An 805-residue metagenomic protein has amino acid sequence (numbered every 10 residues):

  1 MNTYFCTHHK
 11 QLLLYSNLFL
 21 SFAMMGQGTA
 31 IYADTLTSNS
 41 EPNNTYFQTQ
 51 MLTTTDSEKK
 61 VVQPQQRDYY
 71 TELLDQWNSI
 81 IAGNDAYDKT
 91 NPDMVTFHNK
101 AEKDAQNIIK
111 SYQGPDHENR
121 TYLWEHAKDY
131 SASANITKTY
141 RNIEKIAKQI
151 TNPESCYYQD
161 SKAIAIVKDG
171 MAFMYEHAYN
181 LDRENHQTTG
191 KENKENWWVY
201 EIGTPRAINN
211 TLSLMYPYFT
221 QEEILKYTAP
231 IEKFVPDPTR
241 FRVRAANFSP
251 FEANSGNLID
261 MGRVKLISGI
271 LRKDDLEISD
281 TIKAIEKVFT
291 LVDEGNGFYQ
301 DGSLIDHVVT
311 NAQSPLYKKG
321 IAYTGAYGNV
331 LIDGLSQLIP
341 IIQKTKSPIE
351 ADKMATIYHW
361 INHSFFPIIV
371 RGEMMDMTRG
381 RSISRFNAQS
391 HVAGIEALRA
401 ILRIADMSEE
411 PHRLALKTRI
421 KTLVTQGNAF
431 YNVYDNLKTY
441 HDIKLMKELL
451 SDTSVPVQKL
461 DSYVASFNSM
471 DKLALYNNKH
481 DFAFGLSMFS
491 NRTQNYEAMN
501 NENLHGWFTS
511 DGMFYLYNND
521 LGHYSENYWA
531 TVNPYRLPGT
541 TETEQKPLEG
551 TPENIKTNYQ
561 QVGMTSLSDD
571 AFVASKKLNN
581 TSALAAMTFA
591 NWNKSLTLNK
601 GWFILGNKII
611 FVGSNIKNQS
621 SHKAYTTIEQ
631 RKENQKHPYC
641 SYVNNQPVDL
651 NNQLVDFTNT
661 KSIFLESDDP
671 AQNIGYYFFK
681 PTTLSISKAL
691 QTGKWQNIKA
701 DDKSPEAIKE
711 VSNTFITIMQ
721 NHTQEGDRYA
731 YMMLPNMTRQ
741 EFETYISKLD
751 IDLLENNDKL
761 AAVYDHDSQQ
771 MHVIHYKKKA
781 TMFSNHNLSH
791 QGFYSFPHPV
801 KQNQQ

Functional and structural regions predicted by a protein language model:
N2-S16: Bacterial N-terminal signal peptides that target proteins for export
Y15-Q27: Bacterial N-terminal signal peptides
Q27-S38: Sec-dependent signal peptide cleavage junction
L36-M51: N-terminal propeptides/low-complexity segments immediately following signal peptides in secreted or periplasmic proteins
F47, T55-I136: Low-complexity, Ser/Thr/Pro/Gly-enriched N-terminal "stalk/linker" regions
K110-F386, H391: Aromatic-lined, polymer-binding surfaces characteristic of secreted/periplasmic polysaccharide-degrading enzymes
L338-K353, H359-Q805: Extended polysaccharide-engagement surfaces of secreted carbohydrate-active enzymes
